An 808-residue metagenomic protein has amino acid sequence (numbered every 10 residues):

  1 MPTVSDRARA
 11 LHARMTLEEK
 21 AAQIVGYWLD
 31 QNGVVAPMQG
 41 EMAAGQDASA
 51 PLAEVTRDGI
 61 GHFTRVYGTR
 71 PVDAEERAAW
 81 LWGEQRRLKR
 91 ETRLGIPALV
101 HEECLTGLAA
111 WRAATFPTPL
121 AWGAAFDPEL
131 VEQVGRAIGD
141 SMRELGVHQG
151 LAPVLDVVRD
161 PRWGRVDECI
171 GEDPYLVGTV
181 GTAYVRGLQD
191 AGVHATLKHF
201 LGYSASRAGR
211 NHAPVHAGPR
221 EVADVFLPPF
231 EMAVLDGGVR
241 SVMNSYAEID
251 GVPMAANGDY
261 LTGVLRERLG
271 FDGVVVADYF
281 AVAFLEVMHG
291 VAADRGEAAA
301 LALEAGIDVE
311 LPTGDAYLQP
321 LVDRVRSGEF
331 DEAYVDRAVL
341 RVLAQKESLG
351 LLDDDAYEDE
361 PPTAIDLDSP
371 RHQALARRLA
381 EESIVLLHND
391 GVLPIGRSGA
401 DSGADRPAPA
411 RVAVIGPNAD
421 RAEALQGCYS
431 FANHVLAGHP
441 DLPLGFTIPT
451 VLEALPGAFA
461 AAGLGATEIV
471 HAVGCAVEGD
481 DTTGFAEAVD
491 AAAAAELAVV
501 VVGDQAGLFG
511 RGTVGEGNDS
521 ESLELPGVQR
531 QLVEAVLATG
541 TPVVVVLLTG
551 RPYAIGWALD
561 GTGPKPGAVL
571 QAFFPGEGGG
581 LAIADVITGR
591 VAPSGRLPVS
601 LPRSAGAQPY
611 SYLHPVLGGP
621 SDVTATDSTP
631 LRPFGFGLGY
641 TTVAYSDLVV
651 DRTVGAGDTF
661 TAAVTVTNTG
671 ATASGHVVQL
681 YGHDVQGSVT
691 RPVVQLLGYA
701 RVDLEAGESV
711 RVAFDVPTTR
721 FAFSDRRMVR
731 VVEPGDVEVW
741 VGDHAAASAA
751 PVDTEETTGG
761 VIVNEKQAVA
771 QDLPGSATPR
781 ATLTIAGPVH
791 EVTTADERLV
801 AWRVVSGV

Functional and structural regions predicted by a protein language model:
M1-D6, S402-A404, D753, T757-Q771 (+1 more regions): Basic/polar N-terminal segments that are highly enriched at the extreme N-terminus, encompassing both cleavable
M1-D725, E733-V737, V741, A745 (+1 more regions): Glycoside hydrolase catalytic-domain context in secreted enzymes
Y681, Q695-L696, M728-V731, T754-E756 (+1 more regions): Short intrinsically disordered coil segments
P717-T793: Terminal connector regions
P788-V808: Compositionally biased low-complexity segments at domain edges in trafficked proteins and select soluble regulators
